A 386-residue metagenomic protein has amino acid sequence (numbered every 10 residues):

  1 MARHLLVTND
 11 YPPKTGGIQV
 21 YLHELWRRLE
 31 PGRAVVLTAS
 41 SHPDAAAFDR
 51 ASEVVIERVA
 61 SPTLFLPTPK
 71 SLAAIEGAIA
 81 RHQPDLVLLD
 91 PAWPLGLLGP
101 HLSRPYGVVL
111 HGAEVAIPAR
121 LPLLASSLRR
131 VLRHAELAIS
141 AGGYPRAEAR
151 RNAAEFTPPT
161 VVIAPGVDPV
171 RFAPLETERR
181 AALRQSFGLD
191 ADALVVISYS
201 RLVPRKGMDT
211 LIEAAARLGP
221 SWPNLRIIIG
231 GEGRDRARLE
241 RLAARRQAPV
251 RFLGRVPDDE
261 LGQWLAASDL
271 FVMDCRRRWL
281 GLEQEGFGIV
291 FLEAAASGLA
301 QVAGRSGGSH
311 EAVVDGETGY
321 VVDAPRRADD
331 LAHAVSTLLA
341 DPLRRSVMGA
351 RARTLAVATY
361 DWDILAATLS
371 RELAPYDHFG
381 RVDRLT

Functional and structural regions predicted by a protein language model:
L89-L95: Short His-centered aromatic/hydrophobic patch
Y144, G166: Carbohydrate-associated surface elements
A173-L189: A short helix/loop element that forms part of the nucleotide-sugar donor recognition site in Leloir-type
Q185, T337, R344-A358, T368: A short, well-ordered alpha-helix in the C-terminal region of glycosyltransferases
D190-K206, I212-A216: Conserved donor-binding/catalytic core segment of Leloir-type glycosyltransferases
A237-G262, L270: Nucleotide-activated donor-binding/catalytic signature segment of Leloir-type glycosyltransferases, i.e., the conserved
A266-Q284, L299: Acidic donor-binding loop of glycosyltransferase active sites
H310-S336, L343-V347: Change "using UDP/GDP/dTDP sugars" to "using nucleotide sugars
